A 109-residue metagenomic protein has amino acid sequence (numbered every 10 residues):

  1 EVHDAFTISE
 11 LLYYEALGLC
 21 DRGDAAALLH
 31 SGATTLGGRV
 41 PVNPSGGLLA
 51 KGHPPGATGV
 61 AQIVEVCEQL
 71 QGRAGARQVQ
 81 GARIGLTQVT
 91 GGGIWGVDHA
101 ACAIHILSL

Functional and structural regions predicted by a protein language model:
E1-L109: Claisen-condensing/thiolase-fold acyl-transfer catalytic domains that form or cleave C-C bonds in fatty acid
